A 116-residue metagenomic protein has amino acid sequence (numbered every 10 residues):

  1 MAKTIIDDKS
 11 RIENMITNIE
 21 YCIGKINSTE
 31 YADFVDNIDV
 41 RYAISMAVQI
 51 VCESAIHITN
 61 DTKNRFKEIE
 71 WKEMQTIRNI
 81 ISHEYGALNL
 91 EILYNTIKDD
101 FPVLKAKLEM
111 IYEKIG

Functional and structural regions predicted by a protein language model:
M1-G116: Solvent-exposed interaction patches of small proteins and small membrane subunits
